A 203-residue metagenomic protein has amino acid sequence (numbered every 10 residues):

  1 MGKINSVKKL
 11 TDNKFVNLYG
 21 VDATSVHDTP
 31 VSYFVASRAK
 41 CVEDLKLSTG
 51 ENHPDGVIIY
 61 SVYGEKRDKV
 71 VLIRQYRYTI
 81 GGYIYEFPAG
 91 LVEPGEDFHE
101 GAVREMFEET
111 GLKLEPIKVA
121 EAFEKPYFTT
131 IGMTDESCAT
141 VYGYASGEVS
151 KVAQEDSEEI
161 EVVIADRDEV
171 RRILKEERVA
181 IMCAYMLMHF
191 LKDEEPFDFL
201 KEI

Functional and structural regions predicted by a protein language model:
M1-K3, I80-I84, G90, P94 (+5 more regions): Nudix hydrolase/Nudix homology domain
G2-D12: Short amphipathic beta-strand and strand-loop transition segments with alternating hydrophobic
F15-Y60, K66: Acidic, metal-coordinating catalytic segment for phosphate/diphosphate chemistry, firing primarily on the Nudix
V26-H27, Y63-R67, Y76, G143-V149 (+1 more regions): Short loop segments at secondary-structure junctions
E51-V62, K66-R104: Conserved Nudix-box catalytic region and its N-terminal flanking loop in Nudix hydrolases and closely related
K113-F123: A short coil-to-beta-strand element that immediately follows conserved catalytic motifs
